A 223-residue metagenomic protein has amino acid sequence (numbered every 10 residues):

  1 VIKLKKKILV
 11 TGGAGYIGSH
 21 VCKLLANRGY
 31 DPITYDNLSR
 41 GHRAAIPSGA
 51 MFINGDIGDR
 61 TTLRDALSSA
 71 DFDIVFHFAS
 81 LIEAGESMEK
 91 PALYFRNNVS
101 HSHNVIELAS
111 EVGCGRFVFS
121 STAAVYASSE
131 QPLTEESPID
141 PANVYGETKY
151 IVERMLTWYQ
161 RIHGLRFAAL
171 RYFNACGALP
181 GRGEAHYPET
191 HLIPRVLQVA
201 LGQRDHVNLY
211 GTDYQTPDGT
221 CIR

Functional and structural regions predicted by a protein language model:
V1-C176: N-terminal Rossmann-like NAD(P)+-binding domain of SDR-like oxidoreductases, especially those catalyzing
T157-R223: NAD(P)-dependent short-chain dehydrogenase/reductase
